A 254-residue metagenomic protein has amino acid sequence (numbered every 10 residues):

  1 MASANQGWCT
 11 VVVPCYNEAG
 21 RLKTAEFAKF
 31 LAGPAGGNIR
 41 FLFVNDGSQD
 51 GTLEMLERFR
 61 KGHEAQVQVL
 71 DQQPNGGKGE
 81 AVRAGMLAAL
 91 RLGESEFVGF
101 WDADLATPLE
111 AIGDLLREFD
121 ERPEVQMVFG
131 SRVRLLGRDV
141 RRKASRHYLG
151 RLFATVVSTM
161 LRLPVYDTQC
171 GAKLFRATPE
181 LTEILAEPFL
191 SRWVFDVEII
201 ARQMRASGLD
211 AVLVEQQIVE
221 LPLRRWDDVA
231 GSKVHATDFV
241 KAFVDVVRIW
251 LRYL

Functional and structural regions predicted by a protein language model:
M1-W8, A186-L254: Hydrophobic helical membrane-anchoring modules
V13, G37-S48, L70-Q72: Short beta-strand/loop segment that forms part of the nucleotide-sugar
E18-P34: Short, well-formed alpha-helical segments that are part of the catalytic scaffolds of diverse glycosyltransferases
E18-R21, S48, K78, L105-P108: Donor nucleotide-sugar binding loop of glycosyltransferases
G20-T24, D50-F59: Acidic helix N-cap motif at the loop->helix transition within catalytic regions of sugar-transfer enzymes
N45-E54, P74, L105: A conserved acidic beta->alpha catalytic loop
Q72-A89, F97, L109-W193, V229-S232: Acceptor/aglycone-binding surface of glycosyltransferases and processive sugar-polymer synthases
S95-A106: Short beta-strand-to-loop acidic/aromatic patch adjacent to the donor-nucleotide binding site
